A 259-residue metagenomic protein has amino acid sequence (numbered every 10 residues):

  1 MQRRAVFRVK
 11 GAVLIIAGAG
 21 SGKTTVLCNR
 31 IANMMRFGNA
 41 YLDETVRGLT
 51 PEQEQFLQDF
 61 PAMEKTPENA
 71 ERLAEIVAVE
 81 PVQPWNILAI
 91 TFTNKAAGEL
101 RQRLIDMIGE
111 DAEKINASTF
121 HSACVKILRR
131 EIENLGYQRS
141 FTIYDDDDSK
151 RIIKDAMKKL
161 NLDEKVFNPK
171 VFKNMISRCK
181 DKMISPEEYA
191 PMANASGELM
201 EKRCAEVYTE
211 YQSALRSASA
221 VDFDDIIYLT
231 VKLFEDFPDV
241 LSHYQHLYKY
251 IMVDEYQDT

Functional and structural regions predicted by a protein language model:
M1-Q138, I143, A218, L241-S242: P-loop NTPase Walker
Q2, C124, I176, Y211 (+1 more regions): Short alpha-helical scaffolding segments that buttress acidic/His motifs in well-ordered protein cores
V9, T24, I108-I115, I132-D225 (+1 more regions): ATP-hydrolysis module of ASCE/P-loop NTPase motor domains, specifically the Walker B Asp-Glu catalytic pair
A117-T119, D225, T230: Conserved two-lobed SF2 helicase motor
T230-H246: An alpha-helical support segment within catalytic cores of ATP-dependent transferases
Y244-T259: SF2 helicase catalytic motif II
